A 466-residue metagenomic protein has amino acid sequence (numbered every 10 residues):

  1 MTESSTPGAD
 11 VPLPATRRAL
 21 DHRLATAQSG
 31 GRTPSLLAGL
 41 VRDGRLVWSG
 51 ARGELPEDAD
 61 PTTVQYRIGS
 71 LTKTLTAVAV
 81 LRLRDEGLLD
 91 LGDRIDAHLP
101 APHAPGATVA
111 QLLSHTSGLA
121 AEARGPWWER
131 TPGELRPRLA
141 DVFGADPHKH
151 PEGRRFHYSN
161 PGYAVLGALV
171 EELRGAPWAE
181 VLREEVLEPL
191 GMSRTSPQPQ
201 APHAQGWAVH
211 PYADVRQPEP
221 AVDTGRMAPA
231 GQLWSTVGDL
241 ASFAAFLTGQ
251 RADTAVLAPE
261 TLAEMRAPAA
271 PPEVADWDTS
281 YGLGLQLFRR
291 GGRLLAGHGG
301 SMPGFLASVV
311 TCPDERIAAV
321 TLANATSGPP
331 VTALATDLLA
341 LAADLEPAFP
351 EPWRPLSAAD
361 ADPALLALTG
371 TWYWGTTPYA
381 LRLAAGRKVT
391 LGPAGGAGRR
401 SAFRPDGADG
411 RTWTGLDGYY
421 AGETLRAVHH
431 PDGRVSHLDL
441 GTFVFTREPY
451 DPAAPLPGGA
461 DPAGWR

Functional and structural regions predicted by a protein language model:
M1-R18, D451-R466: Actinobacteria-biased recognition of intrinsically disordered, low-complexity terminal regions
G8-I68, L88-D93, A140, G144-A145: Short, conserved catalytic-motif segment at the N-terminal edge
R32-S35, P303-F305, T377: Short, small/polar residue-rich loop motifs at catalytic or cofactor-binding pockets
R45-L46, P105-P303, P313: Short, surface-exposed loop or secondary-structure junction motifs that flank catalytic or metal-binding residues
W48, G297-H298, S308-A325, S436-L440: Short, well-ordered beta-strand elements
E54-E57, T326-S327, F443: A short acidic/small-residue loop/turn micro-motif
L91-A104, L190: Short, glycine/proline-biased beta-turn/loop segments that scaffold the active-site neighborhood
T336, A340-R466: Peripheral terminal and inter-domain segments
